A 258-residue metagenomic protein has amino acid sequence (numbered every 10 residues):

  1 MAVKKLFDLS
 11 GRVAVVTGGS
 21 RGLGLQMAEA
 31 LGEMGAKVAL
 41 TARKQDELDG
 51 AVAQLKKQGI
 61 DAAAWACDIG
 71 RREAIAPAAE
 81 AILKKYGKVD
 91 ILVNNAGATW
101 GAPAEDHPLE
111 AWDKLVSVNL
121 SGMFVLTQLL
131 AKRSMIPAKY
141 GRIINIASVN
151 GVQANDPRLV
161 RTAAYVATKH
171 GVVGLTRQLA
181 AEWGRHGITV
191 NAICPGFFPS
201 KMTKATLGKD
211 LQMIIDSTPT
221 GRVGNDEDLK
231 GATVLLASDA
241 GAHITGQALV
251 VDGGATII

Functional and structural regions predicted by a protein language model:
A2-L6, Q153, V234, T245-I258: Short C-terminal tail/terminal secondary-structure segment of NAD(P)H-dependent dehydrogenase/reductase domains
S20-R21: Conserved glycine-rich cofactor-binding loop
Q45-D46, A66-A78, L109, E227-D228: The beta1-alpha1 cofactor-binding region of Rossmann-like NAD(H)/NADP(H)-dependent oxidoreductases
V93, G184, T189, I244-G246: Short, small/polar-rich loop/turn modules that mediate ligand/substrate recognition or access, typified
P103-A104, P108-V116, T203, I214: Substrate-binding pocket helix/loop in short-chain dehydrogenase/reductase
K132-R133, R177, A181-E182, A242: Alpha-helical segment proximal to the catalytic Tyr-Lys
I144-G171, T176-R185: Catalytic loop of short-chain dehydrogenase/reductase
